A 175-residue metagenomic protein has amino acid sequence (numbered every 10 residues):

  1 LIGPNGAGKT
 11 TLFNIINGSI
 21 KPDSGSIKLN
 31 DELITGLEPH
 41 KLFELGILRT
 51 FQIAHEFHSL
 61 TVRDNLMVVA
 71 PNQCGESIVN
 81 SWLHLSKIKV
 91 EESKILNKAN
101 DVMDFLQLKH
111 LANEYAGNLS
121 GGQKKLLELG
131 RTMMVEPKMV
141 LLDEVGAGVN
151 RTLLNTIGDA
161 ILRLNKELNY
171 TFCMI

Functional and structural regions predicted by a protein language model:
I2-P4: The feature captures the beta-strand-to-loop junction immediately N-terminal to the Walker
N17: Helix-to-loop junction immediately C-terminal to a conserved catalytic motif
V79-H110, A160-L162: Conserved ABC ATPase "signature" region
Y115-L119: Conserved ABC ATPase signature
E136: Conserved catalytic motifs of ABC-family nucleotide-binding domains
E144-V145: Walker B catalytic motif
N155-L168: Helical segment within the ABC ATPase nucleotide-binding domain
